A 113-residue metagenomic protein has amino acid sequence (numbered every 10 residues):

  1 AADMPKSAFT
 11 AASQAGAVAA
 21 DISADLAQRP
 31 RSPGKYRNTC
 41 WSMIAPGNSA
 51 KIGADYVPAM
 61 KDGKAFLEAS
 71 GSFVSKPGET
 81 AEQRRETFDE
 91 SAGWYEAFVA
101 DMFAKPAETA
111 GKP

Functional and structural regions predicted by a protein language model:
A1-Y36, S42-I44, I52-G53: A conserved FAD-binding loop/helix module that cradles the flavin
R37, I44, M60-K64: Charge-rich, low-complexity amphipathic helices in intrinsically disordered tails/linkers adjacent to domains
N48: Short loop/turn segments at secondary-structure transitions that flank enzyme active sites
K51-P113: C-terminal auxiliary extensions adjacent to catalytic cores
